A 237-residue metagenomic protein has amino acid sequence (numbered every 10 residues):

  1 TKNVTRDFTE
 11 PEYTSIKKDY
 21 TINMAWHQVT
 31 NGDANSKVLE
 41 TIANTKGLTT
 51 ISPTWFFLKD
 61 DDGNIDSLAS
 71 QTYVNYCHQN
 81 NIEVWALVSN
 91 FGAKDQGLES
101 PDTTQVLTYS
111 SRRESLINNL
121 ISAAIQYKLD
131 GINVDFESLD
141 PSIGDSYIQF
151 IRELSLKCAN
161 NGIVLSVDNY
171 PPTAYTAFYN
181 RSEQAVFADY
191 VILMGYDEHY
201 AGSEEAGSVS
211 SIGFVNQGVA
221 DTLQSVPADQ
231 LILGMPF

Functional and structural regions predicted by a protein language model:
T1-N119: Glycan-recognition patch characteristic of GH18 chitinases/ENGases and related GlcNAc/peptidoglycan-binding proteins
N23-H27, T49-P53, V84-V88, I132-V134 (+3 more regions): Hydrophobic faces of well-ordered beta-strands that scaffold small-molecule active sites in alpha/beta enzyme cores
W26-T30, F56, S89-F91, E137-L139 (+3 more regions): Active-site beta-loop-alpha junctions enriched in small/polar residues
N44-T50, Q105-F136, Y179-H199: Structural recognition of alpha->loop->beta junctions
D60-L68, N118, P141-F237: Substrate-binding surface in catalytic domains of secreted glycosidases
C77, A124, C158: Hydrophobic pocket-lining residues that define ligand/cofactor binding sites across diverse proteins
N80, Y127, N160-I163: Helix C-cap/helix->beta junction micro-motif
G97-T104, I125, D145-Y147, A177-N180: Short secondary-structure transition/capping segments
